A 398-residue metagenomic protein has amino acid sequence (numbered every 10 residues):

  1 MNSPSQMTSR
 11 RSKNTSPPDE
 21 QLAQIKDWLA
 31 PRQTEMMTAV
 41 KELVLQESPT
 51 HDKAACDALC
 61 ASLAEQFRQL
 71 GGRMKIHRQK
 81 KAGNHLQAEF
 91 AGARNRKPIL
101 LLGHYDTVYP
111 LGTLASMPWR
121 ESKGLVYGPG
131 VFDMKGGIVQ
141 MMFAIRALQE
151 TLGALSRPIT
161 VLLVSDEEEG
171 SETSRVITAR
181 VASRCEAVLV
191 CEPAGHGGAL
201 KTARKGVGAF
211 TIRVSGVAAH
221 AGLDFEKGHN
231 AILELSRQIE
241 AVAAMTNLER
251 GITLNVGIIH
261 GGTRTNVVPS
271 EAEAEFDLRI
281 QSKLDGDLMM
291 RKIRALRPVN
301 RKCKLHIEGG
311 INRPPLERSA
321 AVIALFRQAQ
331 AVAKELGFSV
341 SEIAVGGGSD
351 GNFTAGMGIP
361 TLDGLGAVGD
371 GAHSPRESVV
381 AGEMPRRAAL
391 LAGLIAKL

Functional and structural regions predicted by a protein language model:
N2-P4, R10-Q24, P31, S48 (+4 more regions): Metal-dependent amide/peptide-bond hydrolase catalytic core, centered on the "pita-bread" metallohydrolase fold
R10-P129, E150-L155, G351: Acidic/His- and Gly-rich active-site-bordering loop/insert found across diverse amide/peptide-bond hydrolases
P98-L100, V126, E186-V190, T211 (+1 more regions): Short glycine-aspartate micro-motif
L102-G103, L162-V164, L189-E192, R213-S215 (+1 more regions): Short beta-strand segments
Y109, L125-V139, H220: Glycine/serine-rich anion-binding loops at beta->alpha junctions that coordinate negatively charged ligand groups
S122-G124, A144-T160, A241-G251, L398: Phosphate-handling active-site elements
M134-K205: Acidic/histidine-rich catalytic neighborhood of metal-dependent amide-processing enzymes
